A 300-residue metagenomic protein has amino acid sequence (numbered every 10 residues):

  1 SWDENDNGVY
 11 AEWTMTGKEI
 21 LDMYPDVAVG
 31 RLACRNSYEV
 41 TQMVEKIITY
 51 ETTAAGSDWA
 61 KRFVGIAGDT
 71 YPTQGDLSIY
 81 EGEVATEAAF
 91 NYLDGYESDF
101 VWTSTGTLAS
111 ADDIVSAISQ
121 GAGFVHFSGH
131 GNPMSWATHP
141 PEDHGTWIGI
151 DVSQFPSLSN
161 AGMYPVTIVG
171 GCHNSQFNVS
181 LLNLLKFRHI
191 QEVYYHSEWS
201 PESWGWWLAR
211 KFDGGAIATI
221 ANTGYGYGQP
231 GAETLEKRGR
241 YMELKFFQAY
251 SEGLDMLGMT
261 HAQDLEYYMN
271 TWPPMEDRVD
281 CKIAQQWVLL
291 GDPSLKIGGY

Functional and structural regions predicted by a protein language model:
S1-Y300: Cysteine-dependent hydrolase recognition
